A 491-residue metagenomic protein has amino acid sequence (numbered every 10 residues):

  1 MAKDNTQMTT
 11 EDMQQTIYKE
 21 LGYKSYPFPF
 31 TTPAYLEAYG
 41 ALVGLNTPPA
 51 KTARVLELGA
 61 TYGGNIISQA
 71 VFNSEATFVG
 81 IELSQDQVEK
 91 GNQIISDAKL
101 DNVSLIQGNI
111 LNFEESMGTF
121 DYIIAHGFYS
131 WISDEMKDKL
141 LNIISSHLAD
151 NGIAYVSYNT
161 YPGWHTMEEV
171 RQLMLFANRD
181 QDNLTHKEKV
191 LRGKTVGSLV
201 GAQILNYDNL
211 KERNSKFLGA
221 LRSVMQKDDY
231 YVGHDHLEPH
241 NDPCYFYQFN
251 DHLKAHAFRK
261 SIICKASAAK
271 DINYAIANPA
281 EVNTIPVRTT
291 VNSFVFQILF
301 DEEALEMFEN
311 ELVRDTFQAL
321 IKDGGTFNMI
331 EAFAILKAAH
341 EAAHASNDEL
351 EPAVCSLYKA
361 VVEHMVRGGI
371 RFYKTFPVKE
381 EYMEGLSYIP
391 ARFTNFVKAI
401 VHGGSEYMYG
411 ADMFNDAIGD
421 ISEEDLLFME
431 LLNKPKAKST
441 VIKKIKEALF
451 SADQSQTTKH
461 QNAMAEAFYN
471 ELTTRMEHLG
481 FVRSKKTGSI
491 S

Functional and structural regions predicted by a protein language model:
E20, K24-T52: Conserved alpha-helix/loop element of class I SAM-dependent methyltransferases that forms part of the SAM/SAH-binding
Y62-E75: Conserved SAM-binding loop of SAM-dependent methyltransferases across substrates and taxa, primarily the Class I
E114-I123: A short acidic, Gly/Pro-enriched loop at the edge of an enzyme's catalytic core that lines a small-molecule cofactor
D138-D150: A short glycine-rich, Lys/Arg-flanked "PGG" loop and its adjoining helix->strand segment in the class I
N151-N159: Conserved beta-strand signature within the Rossmann-like core of class I S-adenosyl-L-methionine
Y158-N183, Q203: Conserved class I S-adenosyl-L-methionine
S223-G325, F333, A339-L350: C-terminal lobe and adjacent flexible extensions of AdoMet/dcAdoMet transferase-like proteins
R259-C264, L299-S491: Long, charge-rich, low-complexity alpha-helical segments
